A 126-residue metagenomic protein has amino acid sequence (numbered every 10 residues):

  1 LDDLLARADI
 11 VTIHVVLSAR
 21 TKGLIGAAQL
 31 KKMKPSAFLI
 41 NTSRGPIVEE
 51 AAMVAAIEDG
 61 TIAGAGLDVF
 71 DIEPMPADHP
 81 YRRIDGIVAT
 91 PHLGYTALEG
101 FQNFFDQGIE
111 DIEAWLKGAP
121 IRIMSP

Functional and structural regions predicted by a protein language model:
L1-P80: Rossmann-like adenosine-cofactor binding region
I72-P126: C-terminal helix-to-coil terminal segments
